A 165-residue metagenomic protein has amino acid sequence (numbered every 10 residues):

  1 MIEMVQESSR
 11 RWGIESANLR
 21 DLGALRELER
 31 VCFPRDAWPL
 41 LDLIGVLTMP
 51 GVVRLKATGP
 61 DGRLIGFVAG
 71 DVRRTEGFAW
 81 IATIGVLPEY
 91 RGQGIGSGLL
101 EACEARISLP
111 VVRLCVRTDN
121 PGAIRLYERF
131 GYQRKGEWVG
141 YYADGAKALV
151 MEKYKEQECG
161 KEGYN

Functional and structural regions predicted by a protein language model:
I2-E3, E7-W12, S16-R91, S97-R106 (+2 more regions): Acetyl-CoA-dependent GNAT
A24, R125-L126: Well-formed, non-transmembrane alpha-helical positions, independent of function
G96, L100, D119-A123, G140-G145: Short glycine/proline-centered loop/turn elements that form peptide/ligand docking sites
L100, R106-T118, W138: Conserved GNAT acetyl-CoA-binding A-motif
R113-C115, E128, Q133-V150: Conserved catalytic-core motifs of GNAT/GCN5-like acyltransferases
